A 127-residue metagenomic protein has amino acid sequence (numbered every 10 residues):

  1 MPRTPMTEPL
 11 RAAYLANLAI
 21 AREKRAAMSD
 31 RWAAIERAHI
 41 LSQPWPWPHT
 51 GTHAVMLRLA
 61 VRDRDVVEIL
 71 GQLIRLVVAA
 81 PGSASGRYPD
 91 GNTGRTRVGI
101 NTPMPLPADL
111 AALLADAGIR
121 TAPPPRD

Functional and structural regions predicted by a protein language model:
M1-Q43, D63-D127: N-terminal alpha-helical interaction modules that lie
N17, A34, H49, H53-M56: TPR repeat positional signature
M56-R62: Internal catalytic or translocation cores that form aromatic/hydrophobic pockets or channels for amphipathic metabolites
